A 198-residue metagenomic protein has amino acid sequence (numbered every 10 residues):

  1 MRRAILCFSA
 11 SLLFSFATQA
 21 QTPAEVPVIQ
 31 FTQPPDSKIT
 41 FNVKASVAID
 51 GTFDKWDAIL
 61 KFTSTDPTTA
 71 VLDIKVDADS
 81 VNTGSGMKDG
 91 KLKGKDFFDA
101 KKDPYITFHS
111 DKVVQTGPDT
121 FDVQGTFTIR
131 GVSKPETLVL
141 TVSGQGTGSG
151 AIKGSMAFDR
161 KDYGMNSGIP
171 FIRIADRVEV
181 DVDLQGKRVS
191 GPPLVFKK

Functional and structural regions predicted by a protein language model:
M1-A4: Positively charged n-region of N-terminal signal peptides that target proteins for export
C7-S15: Bacterial N-terminal signal peptides
A20-K198: Low-complexity, acidic/polar, glycine-enriched regions of mature
